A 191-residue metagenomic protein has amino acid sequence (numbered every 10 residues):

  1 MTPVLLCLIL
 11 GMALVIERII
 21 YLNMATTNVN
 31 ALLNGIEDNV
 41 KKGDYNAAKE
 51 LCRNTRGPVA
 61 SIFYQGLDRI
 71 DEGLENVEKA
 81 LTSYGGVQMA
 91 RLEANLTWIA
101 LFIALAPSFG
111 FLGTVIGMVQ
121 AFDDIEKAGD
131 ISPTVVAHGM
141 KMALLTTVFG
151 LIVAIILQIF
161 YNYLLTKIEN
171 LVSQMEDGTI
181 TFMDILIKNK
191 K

Functional and structural regions predicted by a protein language model:
M1-A31: Hydrophobic membrane-targeting segments
M1-V4, E93-A100, L145-T146: N-terminal membrane-entry
P3-L10, I103-F109, G113-I116, T147 (+1 more regions): Residue-level signal for the membrane-embedded core of alpha-helical transmembrane segments, especially mid-helix
T26-L112, I116-D130, I159-K191: Predominantly long cytosolic amphipathic alpha-helical stalk/bundle segments
K141-F160: Hydrophobic alpha-helical transmembrane segments of polytopic membrane proteins
